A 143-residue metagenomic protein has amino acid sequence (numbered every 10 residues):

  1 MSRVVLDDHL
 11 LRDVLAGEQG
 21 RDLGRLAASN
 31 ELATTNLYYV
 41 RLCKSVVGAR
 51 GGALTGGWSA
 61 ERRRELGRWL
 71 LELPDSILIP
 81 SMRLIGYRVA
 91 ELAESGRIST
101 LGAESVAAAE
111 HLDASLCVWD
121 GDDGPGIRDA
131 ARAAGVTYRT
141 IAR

Functional and structural regions predicted by a protein language model:
M1, T35, Y39, V106 (+1 more regions): Acidic, PIN/NYN-like endoribonuclease modules and their adjacent C-terminal/linker elements
M1-R41, A49-E61: Short, well-structured N-terminal submotif of metal-dependent ribonuclease cores
G20-A27, G67, V106, R128: Short amphipathic alpha-helical segments and helix-helix/interface helices
A28-N30, L73, L112, A134: Structured helix-beta-strand junction loops
T55-P80: Helix-adjacent hinge/juxtasegments
S76-D122, I127: Active-site neighborhoods of divalent-metal-dependent phosphate/nucleic-acid chemistry enzymes
